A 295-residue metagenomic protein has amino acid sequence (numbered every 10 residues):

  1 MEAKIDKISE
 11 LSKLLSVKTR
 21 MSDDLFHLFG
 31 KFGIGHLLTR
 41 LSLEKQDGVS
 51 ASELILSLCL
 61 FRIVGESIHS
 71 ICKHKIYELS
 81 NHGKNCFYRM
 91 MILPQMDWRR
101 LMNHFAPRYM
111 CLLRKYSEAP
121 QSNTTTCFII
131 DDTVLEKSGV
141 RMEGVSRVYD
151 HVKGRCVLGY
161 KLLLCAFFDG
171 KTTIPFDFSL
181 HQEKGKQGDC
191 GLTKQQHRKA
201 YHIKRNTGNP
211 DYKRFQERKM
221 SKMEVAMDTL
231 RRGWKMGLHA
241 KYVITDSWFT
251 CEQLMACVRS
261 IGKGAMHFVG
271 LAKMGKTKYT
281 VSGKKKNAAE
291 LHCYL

Functional and structural regions predicted by a protein language model:
M1-L93, D97-W98: Gly/serine-rich nucleotide phosphate-binding loop at the start of the catalytic core of nucleotide/ADP-ribose-handling
I5, S42-L43, I92-Q196: Active-site-proximal, Lys/Arg-enriched surface segment that forms a nucleic-acid-binding/basic interface patch
D47, F61, Y77, H151-R155 (+2 more regions): Short, charged/polar micro-motifs that form catalytic or ligand-binding hotspots
S57-L58, I71-I76, T124-S138, C165 (+2 more regions): Short, conserved catalytic/metal-binding motifs centered on acidic residues
F61-R62, K75, Y109, L113-S117 (+2 more regions): Hydrophobic, Leu/Ile/Phe/Ala-enriched alpha-helical segments that form helix-helix packing faces
I63-S70, N85-C86, I92-P94, V152-A240: Electropositive, glycine- and tryptophan-enriched low-complexity nucleic-acid-binding patches
S67, G83-C86, L101, F105 (+6 more regions): Generic hydrophobic, aliphatic-rich segments that mediate packing or membrane embedding
R198-L295: An internal, acidic/charged active-site-proximal segment that coordinates divalent cations and/or engages
